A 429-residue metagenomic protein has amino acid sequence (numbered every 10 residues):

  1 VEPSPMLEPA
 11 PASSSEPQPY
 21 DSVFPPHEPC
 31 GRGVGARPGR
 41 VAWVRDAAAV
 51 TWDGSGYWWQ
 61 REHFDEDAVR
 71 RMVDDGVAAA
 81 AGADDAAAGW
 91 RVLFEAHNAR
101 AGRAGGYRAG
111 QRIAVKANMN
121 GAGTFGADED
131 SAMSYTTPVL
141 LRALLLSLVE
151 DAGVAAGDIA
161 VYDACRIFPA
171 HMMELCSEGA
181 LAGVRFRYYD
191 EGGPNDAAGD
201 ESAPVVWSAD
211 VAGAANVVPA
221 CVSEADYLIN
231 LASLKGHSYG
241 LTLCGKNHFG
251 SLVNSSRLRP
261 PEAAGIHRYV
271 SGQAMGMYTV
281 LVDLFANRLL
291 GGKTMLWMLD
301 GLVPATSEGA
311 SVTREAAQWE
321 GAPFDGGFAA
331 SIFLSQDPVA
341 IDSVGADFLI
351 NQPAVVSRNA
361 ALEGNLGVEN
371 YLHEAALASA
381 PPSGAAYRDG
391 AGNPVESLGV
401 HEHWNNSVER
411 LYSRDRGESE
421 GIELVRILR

Functional and structural regions predicted by a protein language model:
V1-A12: Ser/Thr-rich, Pro/Gly/Ala-heavy low-complexity intrinsically disordered linkers and tails of secreted extracellular
P11-A109, K116, N120-R429: Extended, low-polarity segments enriched in aliphatic/aromatic residues
